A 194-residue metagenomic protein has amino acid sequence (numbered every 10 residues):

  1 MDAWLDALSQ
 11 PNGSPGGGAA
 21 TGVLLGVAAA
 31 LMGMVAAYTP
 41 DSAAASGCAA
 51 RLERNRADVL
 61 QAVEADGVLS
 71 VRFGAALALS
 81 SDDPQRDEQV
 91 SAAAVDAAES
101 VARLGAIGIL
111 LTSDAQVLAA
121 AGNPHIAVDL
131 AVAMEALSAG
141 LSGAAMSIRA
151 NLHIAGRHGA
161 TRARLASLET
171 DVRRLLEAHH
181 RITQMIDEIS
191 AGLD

Functional and structural regions predicted by a protein language model:
M1-S9, D187-G192: Charged, compositionally biased N-terminal leader segments and the immediate start of the first structured element
Q10-G33, I126-A144: Conserved phosphate/anionic-ligand binding catalytic regions in large, soluble enzymes, centered on
A20-V27, C48, N55-D58, A62 (+5 more regions): Amphipathic alpha-helix face/heptad-repeat signature
A28, M32, V63, G67-S70 (+5 more regions): Hydrophobic faces of stable alpha-helices that mediate helix-helix packing
M34-G47, G122: Helix-loop segments that flank and shape redox-cofactor active sites
D41-L79: A structural-propensity feature for long, helix-poor, extended segments
S70-G140, A144-A145, N151: Amphipathic alpha-helical interface segments
L111, H125-D194: Preference for long, well-ordered alpha-helical segments
